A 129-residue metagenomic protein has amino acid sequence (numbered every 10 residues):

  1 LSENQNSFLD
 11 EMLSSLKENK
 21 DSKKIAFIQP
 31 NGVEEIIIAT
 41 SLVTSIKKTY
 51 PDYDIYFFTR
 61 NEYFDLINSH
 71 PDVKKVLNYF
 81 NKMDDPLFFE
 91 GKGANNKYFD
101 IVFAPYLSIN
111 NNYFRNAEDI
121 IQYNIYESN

Functional and structural regions predicted by a protein language model:
L1-N129: Catalytic machinery of carbohydrate-active enzymes, primarily nucleotide-sugar-dependent glycosyltransferases
